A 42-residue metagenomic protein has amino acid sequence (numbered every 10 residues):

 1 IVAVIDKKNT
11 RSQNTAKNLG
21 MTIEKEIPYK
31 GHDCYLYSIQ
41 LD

Functional and structural regions predicted by a protein language model:
I1-D42: Acyl-donor (CoA/ACP) binding surface of acyl/acetyltransferases
